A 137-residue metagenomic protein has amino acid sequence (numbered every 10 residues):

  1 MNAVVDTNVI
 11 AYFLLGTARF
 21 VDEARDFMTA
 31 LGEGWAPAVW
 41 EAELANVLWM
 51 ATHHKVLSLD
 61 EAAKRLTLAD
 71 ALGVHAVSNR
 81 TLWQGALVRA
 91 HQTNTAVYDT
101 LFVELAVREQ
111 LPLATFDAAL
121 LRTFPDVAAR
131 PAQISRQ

Functional and structural regions predicted by a protein language model:
M1-V39, A51-K64, A119: Short, well-structured N-terminal submotif of metal-dependent ribonuclease cores
N2, T95, V103-Q137: Acidic, PIN/NYN-like endoribonuclease modules and their adjacent C-terminal/linker elements
N8, E43, T100-E104, A119: Active-site phosphate/pyrophosphate-handling residues
V9, E43-V47, R65-L68, G85: A general alpha-helix detector
G34, H75-A76, P131: Short secondary-structure junctions
N46-H53, V107: Short glycine/serine- and small hydrophobic-enriched flexible loop segments
A71-F116: Active-site neighborhoods of divalent-metal-dependent phosphate/nucleic-acid chemistry enzymes
